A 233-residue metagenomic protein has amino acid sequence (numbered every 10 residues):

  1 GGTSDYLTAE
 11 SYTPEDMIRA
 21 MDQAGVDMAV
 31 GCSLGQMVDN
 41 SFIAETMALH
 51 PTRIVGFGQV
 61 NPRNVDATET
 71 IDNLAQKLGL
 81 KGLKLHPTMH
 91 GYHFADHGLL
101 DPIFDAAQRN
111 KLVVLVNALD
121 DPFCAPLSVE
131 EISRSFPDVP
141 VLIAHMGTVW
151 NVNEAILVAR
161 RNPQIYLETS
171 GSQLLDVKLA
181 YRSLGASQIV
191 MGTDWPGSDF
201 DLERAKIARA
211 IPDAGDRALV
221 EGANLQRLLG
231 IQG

Functional and structural regions predicted by a protein language model:
G1-M28, A186-Q188, D201-G233: Mid-to-C-terminal alpha-helical segments outside catalytic/metal-binding sites
L7, L34-G35, L119-P122, M146-T148 (+1 more regions): Short coil/turn segments
A9-D16, G35-D39, R63-D66, L99 (+3 more regions): Soluble or luminal CAZymes and related metallo-dependent hydrolases
D16-A20, D39-T46, T70-L74, L99-I103 (+4 more regions): A general structural detector for well-ordered alpha-helical segments in enzyme core domains, enriched
M21, I43, L74, L83 (+7 more regions): Conserved, mostly hydrophobic/aromatic
Q23-A24, L49-R53, K77, R109 (+4 more regions): Alpha-helix C-cap/termination motif
M28, Q36-L115, L119: Active-site gating/metal-coordination segments in enzymes
K81-G82, F94-V190: Catalytic pocket-lining loop regions of alpha/beta-barrel enzymes, especially the amidohydrolase/enolase/GH5 lineages
